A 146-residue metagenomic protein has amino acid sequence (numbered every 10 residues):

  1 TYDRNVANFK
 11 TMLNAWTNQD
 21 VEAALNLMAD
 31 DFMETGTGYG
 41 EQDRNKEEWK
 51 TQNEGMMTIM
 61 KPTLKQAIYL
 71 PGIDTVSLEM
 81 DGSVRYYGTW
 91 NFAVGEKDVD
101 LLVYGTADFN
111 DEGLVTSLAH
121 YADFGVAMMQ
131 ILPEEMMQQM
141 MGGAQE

Functional and structural regions predicted by a protein language model:
T1-N18, E22, N26, Q145: Short, low-complexity N-terminal intrinsically disordered segments enriched in polar/charged residues
M12, A23-L25, F32, W49 (+3 more regions): Hydrophobic pocket/interface hotspot
M12-A15, Q19, L27-D31, Q52-I59 (+2 more regions): Structured segments of extracytoplasmic/periplasmic soluble domains in secreted or envelope-associated proteins
M33-R44, T58-I59: A short gly/proline-enriched turn/hairpin at secondary-structure junctions
T51-K97: Surface-exposed, charged secondary-structure patches
S83-L114, G125: Exposed beta-sheet edge and beta->alpha loop/turn motif
T116-E146: Low-complexity, intrinsically disordered terminal/linker segments enriched in charged and Gly/Pro repeats
